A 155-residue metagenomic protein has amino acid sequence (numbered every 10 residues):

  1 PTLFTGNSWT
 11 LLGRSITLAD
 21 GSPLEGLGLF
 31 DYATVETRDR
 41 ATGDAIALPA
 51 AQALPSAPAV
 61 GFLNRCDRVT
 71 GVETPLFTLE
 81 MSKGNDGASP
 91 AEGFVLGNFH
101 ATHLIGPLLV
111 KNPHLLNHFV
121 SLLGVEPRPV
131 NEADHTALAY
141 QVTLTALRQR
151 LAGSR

Functional and structural regions predicted by a protein language model:
P1-A51: Cysteine-nucleophile active-site neighborhood
L3, G28, F62, H100-T102: Hydrophobic/aromatic beta-strand patches that form the interior of the parallel beta-sheet core in alpha/beta enzyme
G6, R65, I105: Histidine-centered divalent metal-coordination motifs
I16-D20, F77, N117-H118: Short, glycine/charged-enriched secondary-structure capping and boundary segments
T34-T37, V69-G71, P107-K111: Short, acidic Gly/Pro/Ser/Thr-rich loop/turn segments
P49-G97: Catalytic beta-strand/loop cores that center a nucleophilic Ser/Cys/Thr and support acyl-enzyme chemistry
F99-R155: Acyltransferase
